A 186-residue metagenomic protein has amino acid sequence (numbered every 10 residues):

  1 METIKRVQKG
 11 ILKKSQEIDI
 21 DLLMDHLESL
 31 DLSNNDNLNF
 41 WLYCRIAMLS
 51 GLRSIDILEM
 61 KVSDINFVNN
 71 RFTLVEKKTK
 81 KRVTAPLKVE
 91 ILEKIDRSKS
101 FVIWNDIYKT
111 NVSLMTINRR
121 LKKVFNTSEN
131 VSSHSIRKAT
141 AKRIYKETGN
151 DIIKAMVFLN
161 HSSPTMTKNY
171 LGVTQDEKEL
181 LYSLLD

Functional and structural regions predicted by a protein language model:
M1-D25, I107-Y108: Flexible interdomain linker/hinge and immediately adjacent N-terminus of the catalytic tyrosine-recombinase domain
E2, I18-S50: Basic, Lys/Arg- and aromatic-enriched nucleic-acid-binding interface segment
I20, N39-W41, L114, N118 (+1 more regions): Short, leucine-enriched amphipathic alpha-helices that occur as contiguous helical runs
I57, N130-V131, A141, G149-N160: Active-site-proximal segment of tyrosine recombinases
E59-I91: Conserved tyrosine-mediated DNA breakage-rejoining catalytic core shared by Y-recombinases
I65-F67, N150-L171, D176: Short, polar N-cap/turn motifs at the start of nucleic acid-interacting alpha helices
P86, E90, G172-D186: DNA/chromatin major-groove-contacting recognition/catalytic segments
K88-E129: Active-site/catalytic core of tyrosine-dependent DNA strand-transfer enzymes
